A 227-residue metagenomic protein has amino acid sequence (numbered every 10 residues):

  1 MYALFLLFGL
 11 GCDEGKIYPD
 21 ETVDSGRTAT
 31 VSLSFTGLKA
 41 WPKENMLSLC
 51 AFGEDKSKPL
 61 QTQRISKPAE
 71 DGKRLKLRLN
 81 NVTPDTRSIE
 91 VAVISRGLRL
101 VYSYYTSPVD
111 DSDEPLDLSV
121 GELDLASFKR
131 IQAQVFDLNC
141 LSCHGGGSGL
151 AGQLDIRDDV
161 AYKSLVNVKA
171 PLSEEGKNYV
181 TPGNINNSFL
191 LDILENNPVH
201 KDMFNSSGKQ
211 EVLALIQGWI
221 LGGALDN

Functional and structural regions predicted by a protein language model:
M1-G11: Sec-dependent bacterial lipoprotein signal peptides
C12-K73, V82-N227: Aromatic- and Gly/Pro-enriched helix-to-coil junctions and flexible linker segments
